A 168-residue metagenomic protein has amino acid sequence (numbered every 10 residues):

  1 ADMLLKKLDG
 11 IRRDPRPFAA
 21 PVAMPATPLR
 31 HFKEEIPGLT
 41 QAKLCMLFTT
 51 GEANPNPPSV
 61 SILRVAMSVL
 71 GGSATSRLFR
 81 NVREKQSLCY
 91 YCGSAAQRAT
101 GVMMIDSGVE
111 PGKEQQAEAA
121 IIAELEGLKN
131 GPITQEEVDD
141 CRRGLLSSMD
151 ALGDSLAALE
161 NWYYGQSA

Functional and structural regions predicted by a protein language model:
A1-K7, I121-E124: PAPS/PAP-binding and catalytic site of the sulfotransferase fold
K6-P57, S68-A119, E137, W162: Non-catalytic beta-strand/loop surface segments
V60: Double-stranded RNA-binding/processing signature
M67-G71, E126, N130: Amphipathic alpha-helical interaction elements
E84-C89, A120, L128-A168: Short acidic/His-enriched helical or mixed secondary-structure segments at domain edges of catalytic enzymes and some
